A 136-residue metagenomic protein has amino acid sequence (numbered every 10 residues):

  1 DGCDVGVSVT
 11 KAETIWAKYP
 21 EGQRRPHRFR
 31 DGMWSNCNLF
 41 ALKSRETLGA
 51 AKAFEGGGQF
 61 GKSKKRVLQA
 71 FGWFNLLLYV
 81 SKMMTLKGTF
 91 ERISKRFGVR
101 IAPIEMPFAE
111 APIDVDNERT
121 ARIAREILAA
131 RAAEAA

Functional and structural regions predicted by a protein language model:
D1-R92, M106-A109: Conserved core of the sugar-phosphate nucleotidyltransferase
M33, M84, F97, I127-A136: …; additionally, a secondary subgroup of soluble metalloenzymes is captured
V67-L68, T120, R131: Short, charged/polar low-complexity linear motifs in solvent-exposed/disordered segments
R92-A102: Short basic/hydrophobic patches in alpha-helices and adjacent helix-turn junctions that form amphipathic surface motifs
A102-E105, D114: Conserved active-site beta-strand element of glycosyltransferases/polysaccharide synthases
N117: Short, conserved phosphate/pyrophosphate- and ester-handling motifs at nucleotide-, phospho-/glycolipid
A121-E126: Short amphipathic alpha-helices within nucleic acid-binding modules
